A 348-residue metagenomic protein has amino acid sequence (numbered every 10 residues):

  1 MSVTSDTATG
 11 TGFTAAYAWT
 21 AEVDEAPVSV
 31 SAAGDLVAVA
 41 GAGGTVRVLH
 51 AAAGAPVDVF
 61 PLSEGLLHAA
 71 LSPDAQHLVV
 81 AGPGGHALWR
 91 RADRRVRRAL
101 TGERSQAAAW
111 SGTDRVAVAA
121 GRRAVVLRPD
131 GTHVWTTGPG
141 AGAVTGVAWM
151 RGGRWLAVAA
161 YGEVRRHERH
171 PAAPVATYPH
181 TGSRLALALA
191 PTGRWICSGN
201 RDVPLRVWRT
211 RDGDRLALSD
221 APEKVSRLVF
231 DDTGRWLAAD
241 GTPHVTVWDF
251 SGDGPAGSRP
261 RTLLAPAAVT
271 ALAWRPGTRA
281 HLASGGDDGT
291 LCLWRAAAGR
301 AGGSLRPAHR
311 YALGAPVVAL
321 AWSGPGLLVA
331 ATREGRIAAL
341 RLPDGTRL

Functional and structural regions predicted by a protein language model:
S2-D24: A short helix->beta-strand "capping" segment at the edge of beta-propeller domains
T20-P27, F60-L66, L100-S105, G138-V144 (+4 more regions): WD40/WD-repeat beta-propeller blade N-cap
A32-G34, P73-D74, S111-G112, R151-G152 (+4 more regions): Residue-level detector of Asp-centered blade-edge/turn motifs that repeat once per structural unit in beta-propeller
V37, L78, V116-A117, L156 (+4 more regions): Hydrophobic beta-strand positions that form the internal "hydrophobic ladder" of WD40/Gbeta-like beta-propeller blades
A40-G43, A81-P83, A119-G121, A159-Y161 (+4 more regions): Conserved strand-to-loop turn within each blade of WD40 beta-propeller repeats
V46-L49, A87-R90, V125-R128, R165-E168 (+4 more regions): WD40-repeat beta-propellers
V318-L348: Blade-level signature of beta-propeller repeat domains, shared across WD40, Kelch, NHL, RCC1 and BNR/Asp-box propellers
